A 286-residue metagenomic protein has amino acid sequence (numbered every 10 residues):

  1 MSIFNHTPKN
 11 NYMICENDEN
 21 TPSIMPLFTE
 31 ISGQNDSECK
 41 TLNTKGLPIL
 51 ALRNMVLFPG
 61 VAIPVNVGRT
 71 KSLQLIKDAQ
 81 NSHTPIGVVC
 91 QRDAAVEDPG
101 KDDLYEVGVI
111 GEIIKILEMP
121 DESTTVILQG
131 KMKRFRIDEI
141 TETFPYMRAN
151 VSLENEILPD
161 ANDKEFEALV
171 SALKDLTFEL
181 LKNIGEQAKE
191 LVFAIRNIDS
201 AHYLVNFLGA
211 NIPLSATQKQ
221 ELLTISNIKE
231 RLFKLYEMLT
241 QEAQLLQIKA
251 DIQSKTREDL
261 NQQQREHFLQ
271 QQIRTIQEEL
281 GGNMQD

Functional and structural regions predicted by a protein language model:
M1-D286: N-terminal low-complexity, acidic/polar interaction/targeting segments
